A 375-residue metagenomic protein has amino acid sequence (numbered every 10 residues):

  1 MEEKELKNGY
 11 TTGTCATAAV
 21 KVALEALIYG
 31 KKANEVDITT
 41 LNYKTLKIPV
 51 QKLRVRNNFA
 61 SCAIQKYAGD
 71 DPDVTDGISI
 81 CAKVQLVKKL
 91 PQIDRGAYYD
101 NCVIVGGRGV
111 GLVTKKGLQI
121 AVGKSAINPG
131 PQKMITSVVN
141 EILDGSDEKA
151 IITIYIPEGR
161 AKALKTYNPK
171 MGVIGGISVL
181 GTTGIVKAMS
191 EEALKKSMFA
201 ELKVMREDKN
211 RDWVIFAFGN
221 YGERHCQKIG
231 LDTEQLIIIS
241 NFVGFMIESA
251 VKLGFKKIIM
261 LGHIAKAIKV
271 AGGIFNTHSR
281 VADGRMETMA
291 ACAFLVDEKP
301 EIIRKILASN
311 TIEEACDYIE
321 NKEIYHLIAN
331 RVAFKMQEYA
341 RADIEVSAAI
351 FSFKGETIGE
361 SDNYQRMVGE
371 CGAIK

Functional and structural regions predicted by a protein language model:
M1-K165, P169-M171, N363: Generic N-terminal targeting/processing segments that precede catalytic cores or assembly contacts
K7, M171-I177, T182-E201, M205-H326 (+1 more regions): A structural signal for small-residue-enriched, beta-sheet-centric alpha/beta enzyme cores and oligomeric scaffold folds
V22, V36-T39, I48-V50, N58-C62 (+11 more regions): Generic alpha-helix signal with a bias toward terminal, lower-confidence helices and secondary-structure junctions
K89, N101, Q132, A329-K375: Extended hydrophobic packing segments that form well-structured cores
R95-V105, V204-E207, A293-F294, G355 (+1 more regions): Hydrophobic transmembrane signal anchors and adjacent membrane-proximal interface regions, especially in viral
A161, E223, T357: Flexible, glycine-rich phosphate/dinucleotide-binding loops and adjacent beta-alpha linkers at cofactor/substrate
